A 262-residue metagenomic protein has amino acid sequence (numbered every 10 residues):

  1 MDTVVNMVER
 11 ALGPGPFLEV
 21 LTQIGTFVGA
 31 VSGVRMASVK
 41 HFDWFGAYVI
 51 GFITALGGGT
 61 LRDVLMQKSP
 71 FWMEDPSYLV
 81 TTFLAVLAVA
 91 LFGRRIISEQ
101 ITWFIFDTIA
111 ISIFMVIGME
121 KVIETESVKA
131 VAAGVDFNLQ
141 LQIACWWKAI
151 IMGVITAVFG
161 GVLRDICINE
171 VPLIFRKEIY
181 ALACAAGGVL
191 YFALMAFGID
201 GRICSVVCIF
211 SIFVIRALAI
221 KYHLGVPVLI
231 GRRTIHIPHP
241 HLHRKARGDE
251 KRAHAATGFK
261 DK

Functional and structural regions predicted by a protein language model:
M1-F17, V131-Q140: Short, strongly hydrophobic alpha-helical membrane anchors
G13-T26, P70-L84, Q142-A157: Structural signature of hydrophobic alpha-helical transmembrane segments
G29, I50-G58, S77, T81-V89 (+7 more regions): Alpha-helical transmembrane segments in multi-pass membrane proteins
A30-K40, R62-V64, L87-Q100, V162-P172 (+1 more regions): C-terminal ends of transmembrane helices
F45-I53, E74-V80, Q100-I111, K148 (+2 more regions): Cytoplasmic-side transmembrane-helix entry/capping segments in multi-pass membrane proteins
L84-T125: Ordered, amphipathic secondary-structure segments that act as subunit-interaction surfaces in large macromolecular
I117-S127, A186-G201: Hydrophobic alpha-helical transmembrane segments in multi-pass integral membrane proteins
V228-G258: Short, highly charged, low-complexity non-transmembrane loops/tails of multi-pass membrane proteins
